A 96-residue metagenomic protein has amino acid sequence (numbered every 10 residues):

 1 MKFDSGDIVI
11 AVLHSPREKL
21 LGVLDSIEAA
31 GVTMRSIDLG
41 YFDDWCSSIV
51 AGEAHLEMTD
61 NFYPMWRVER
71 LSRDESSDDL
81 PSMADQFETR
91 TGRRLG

Functional and structural regions predicted by a protein language model:
M1-G96: Conserved RNA-binding domains used in RNP assembly and mRNA/RNA metabolism
